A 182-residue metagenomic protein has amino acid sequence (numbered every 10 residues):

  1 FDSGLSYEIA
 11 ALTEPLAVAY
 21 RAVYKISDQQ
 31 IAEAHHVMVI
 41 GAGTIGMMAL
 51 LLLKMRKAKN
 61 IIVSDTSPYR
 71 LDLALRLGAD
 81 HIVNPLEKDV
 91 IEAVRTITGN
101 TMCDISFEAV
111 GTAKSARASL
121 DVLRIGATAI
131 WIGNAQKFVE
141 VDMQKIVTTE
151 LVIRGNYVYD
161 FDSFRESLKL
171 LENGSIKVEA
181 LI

Functional and structural regions predicted by a protein language model:
F1-Y7, T101, T149-E150, S175: Glycine/charged-rich beta-loop-alpha catalytic/anionic-binding loops adjacent to active sites
L5-E87: Mid-domain Rossmann-like dinucleotide-binding core that forms the NAD(H)/NADP(H) cofactor-binding site
T13, G43, M47, P68 (+3 more regions): Glycine-rich phosphate-binding loop at the start of an alpha helix
L16-A19, G46, I91, C103 (+3 more regions): A general structural signal for well-ordered alpha-helical segments in protein cores
S27-E33, D72-V152: Glycine-rich cofactor phosphate-binding loops and adjacent beta1-alpha1 units of small-molecule cofactor enzyme domains
M38-A42, V63-S64, V83, D104-A109 (+3 more regions): Glycine- and other small-residue-rich loops at beta-strand/loop junctions that grip anionic moieties
A58-K59, M102, I176-A180: A local structural motif
R95, Q136-I182: C-terminal substrate-binding/catalytic core of Rossmann-like NAD(P)-dependent dehydrogenases/reductases
